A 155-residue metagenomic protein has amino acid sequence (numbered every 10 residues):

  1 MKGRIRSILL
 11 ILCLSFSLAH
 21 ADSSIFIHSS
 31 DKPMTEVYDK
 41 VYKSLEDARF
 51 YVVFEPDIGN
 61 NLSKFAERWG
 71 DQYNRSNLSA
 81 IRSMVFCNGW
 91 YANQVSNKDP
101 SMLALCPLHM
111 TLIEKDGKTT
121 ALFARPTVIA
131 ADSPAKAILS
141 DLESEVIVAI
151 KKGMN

Functional and structural regions predicted by a protein language model:
M1-S7: Positively charged n-region of N-terminal signal peptides that target proteins for export
K2, H20-S23, K151-N155: Basic/polar N-terminal segments that are highly enriched at the extreme N-terminus, encompassing both cleavable
S7-S17: Bacterial N-terminal signal peptides
A19-R49, F54-G59: Terminal, regulation- and interaction-focused segments at domain boundaries
V41, A48-R49, A66, I150-M154: Sec/Tat-exported extracytoplasmic proteins
D57-L105: Compact, glycine-rich, soluble single-domain proteins
M84-P134: Surface-exposed, polar helix/loop patches in the mature regions of secreted/periplasmic/lumenal proteins that form
P126-N155: C-terminal partner/receptor-binding element of secreted or periplasmic proteins
